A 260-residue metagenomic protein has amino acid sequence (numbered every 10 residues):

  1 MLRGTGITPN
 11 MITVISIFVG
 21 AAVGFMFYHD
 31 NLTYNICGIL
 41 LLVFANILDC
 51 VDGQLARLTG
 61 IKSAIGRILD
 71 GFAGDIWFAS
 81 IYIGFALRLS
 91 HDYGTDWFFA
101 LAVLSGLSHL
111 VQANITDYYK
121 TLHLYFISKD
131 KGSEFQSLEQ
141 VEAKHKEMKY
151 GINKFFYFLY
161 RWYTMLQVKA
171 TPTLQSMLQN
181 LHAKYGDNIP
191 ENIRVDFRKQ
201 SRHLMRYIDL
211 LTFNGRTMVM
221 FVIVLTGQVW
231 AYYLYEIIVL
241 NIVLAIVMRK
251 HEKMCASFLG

Functional and structural regions predicted by a protein language model:
G6-I65, Y82, F98-S108, Y233: Membrane-embedded alpha-helical segments that form the functional core of polytopic membrane enzymes, especially those
P9-V14, D70-F78, M205-N214: Select subsegments of transmembrane alpha-helices in polytopic membrane proteins, especially boundary-proximal
F18-G24, S80-G84, G215-I223: Hydrophobic, membrane-inserted alpha-helices
V23, F78, S108-A113, I242-V247: Alpha-helical transmembrane segments of multipass membrane proteins
C50, Q54, L58, N114-F126: Membrane-spanning helices that line or support transport/gating and their immediate boundary helices in channels
A56, G60-G74, G132-Q136: Juxtamembrane helix-capping/reentrant segments at transmembrane boundaries
A86, S90-H123: Alpha-helical transmembrane segments
T121-G260: C-terminal membrane-associated helical module and adjoining short loops/tails
